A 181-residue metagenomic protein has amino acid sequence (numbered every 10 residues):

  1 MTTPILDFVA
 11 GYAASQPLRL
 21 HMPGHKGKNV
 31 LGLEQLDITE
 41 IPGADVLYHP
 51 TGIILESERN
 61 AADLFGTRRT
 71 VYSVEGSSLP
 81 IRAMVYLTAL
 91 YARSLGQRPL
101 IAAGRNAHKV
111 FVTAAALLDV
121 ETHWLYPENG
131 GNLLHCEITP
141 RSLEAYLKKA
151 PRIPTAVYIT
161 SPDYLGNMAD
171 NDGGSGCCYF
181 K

Functional and structural regions predicted by a protein language model:
M1-D37: N-terminal glycine-rich, Lys/His-bearing helix-loop that initiates the first secondary-structure elements of many
L33-L79: Conserved N-terminal alpha-helix of the aminotransferase class I/II PLP-enzyme fold
I54, V74-P80, A107-K109, P162-N167: Gly/Ser/Thr-rich loops at beta-strand to alpha-helix junctions that form or flank small-molecule/cofactor-binding
R68, P99, T155: Conserved acidic residues
R69-G96, K109-T113: Conserved beta-loop-alpha segment that forms the PLP phosphate-binding cup at the N-terminus of a helix
A103-V120: Substrate-binding/gating loop at the entrance of the active-site cleft, primarily in PLP-dependent aminotransferase-like
G104-R105, W124-N129: Short beta->alpha connector loops at strand-helix junctions that form conserved, small/polar/Pro-enriched
L134-K181: Active-site phosphate-binding strand-loop segment of PLP-dependent enzymes
